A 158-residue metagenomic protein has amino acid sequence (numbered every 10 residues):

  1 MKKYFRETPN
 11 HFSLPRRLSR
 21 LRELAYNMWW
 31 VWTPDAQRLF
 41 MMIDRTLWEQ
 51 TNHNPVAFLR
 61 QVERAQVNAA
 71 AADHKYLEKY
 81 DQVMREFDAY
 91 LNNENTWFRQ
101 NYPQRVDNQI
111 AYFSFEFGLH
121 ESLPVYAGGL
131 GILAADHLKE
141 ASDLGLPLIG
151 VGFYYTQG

Functional and structural regions predicted by a protein language model:
M1-G158: Catalytic cores of glycan-processing enzymes that make or break glycosidic bonds
